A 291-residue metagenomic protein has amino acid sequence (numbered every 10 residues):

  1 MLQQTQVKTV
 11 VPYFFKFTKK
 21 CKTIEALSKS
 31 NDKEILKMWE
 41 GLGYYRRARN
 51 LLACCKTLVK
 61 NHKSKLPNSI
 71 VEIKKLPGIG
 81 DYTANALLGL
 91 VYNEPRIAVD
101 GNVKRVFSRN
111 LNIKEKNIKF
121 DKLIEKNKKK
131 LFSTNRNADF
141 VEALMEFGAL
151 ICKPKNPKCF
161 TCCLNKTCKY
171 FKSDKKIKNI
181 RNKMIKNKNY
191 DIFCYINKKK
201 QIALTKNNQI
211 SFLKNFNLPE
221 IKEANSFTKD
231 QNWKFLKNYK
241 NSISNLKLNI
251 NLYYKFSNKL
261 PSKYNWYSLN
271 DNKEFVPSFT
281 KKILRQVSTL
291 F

Functional and structural regions predicted by a protein language model:
L2-K158, L164-T167, S173, L290: Catalytic cores of DNA base-excision repair glycosylases
A149-F291: Intrinsically disordered, low-complexity, charged terminal extensions of DNA damage-control enzymes
